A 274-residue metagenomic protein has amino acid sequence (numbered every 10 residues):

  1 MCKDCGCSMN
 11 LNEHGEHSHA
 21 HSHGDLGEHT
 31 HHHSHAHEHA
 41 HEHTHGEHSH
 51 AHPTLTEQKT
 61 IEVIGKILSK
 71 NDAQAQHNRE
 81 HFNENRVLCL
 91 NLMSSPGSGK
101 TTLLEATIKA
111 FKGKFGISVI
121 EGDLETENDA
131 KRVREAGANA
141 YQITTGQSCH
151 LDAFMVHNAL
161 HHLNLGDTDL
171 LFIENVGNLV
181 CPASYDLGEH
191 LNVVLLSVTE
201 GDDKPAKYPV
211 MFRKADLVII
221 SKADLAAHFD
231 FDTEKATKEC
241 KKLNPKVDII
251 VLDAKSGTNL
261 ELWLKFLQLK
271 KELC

Functional and structural regions predicted by a protein language model:
M1-L90: Extreme N-terminal, non-catalytic leader segments that precede Walker-type/kinase nucleotide-binding cores
C5, I143, I250-D253: Hydrophobic residues at beta-strand termini and immediately following loops that shape nucleotide-binding pockets
L55-L90, S98, T107-H190, E200 (+3 more regions): Nucleotide-state-sensitive switch-loop elements of NTP-binding domains
S94: The Walker A (P-loop) glycine that initiates the GxxxxGKT/S ATP-binding motif of P-loop NTPases
L103: Hydrophobic positions on the alpha1 helix immediately C-terminal to the Walker A/P-loop
I173-A236: Phosphate/Mg2+-binding loops and adjacent switch elements in nucleotide/diphosphate-handling enzyme cores
L225-C274: Canonical P-loop GTPase G-domain recognition
